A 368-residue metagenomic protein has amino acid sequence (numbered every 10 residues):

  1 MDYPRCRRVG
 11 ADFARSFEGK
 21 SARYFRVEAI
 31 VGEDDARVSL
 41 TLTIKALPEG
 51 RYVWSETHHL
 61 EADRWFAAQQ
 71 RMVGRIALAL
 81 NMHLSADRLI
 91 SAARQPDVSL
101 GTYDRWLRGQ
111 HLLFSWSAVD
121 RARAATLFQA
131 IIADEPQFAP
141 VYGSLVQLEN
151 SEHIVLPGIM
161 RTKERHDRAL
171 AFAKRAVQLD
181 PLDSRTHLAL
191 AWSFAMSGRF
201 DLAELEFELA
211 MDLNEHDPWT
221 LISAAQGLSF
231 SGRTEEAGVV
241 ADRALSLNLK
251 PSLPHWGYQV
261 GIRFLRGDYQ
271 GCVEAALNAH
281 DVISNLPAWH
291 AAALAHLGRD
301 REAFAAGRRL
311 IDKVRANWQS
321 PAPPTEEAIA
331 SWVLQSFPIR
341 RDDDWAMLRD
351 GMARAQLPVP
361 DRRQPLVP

Functional and structural regions predicted by a protein language model:
M1-L127: Catalytic-center loop of serine/cysteine hydrolases
T102, A139-P140, S184-R185, P218-W219 (+2 more regions): Helix-start (N-cap) detector for alpha-helical repeat units in TPR-like alpha-solenoids, especially tetratricopeptide
V119-T126, V155-R175, M196-L209, F230-R243 (+2 more regions): Structural signature of tandem alpha-helical TPR/SEL1-like repeats, specifically the intra-repeat loop/turn
F128-I159, P287-A288: Short, charge-rich amphipathic alpha-helical segments embedded in non-transmembrane helical bundles/solenoids
A173, T220-I222, L228-P368: Alpha-helical protein-protein interaction modules
